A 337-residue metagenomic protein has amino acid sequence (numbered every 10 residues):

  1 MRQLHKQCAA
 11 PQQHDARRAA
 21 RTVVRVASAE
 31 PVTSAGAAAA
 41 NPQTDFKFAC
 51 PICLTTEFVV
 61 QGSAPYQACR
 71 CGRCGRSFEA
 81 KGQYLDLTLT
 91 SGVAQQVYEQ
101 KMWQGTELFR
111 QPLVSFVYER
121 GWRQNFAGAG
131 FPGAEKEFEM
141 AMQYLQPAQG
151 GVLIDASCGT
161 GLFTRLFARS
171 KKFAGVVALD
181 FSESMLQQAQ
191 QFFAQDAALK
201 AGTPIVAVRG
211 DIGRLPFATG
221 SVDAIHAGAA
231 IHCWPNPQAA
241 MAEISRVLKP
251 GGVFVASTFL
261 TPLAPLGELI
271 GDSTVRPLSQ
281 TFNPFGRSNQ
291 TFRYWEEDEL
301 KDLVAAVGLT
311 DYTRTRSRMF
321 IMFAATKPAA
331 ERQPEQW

Functional and structural regions predicted by a protein language model:
M1-A20: N-terminal chloroplast transit peptides
E30-L108: N-terminal auxiliary segments of SAM/dcSAM-dependent transferases
G82, T88-A148, L162-L166, S170 (+2 more regions): Conserved class I S-adenosyl-L-methionine
G151-R214: Class I SAM-dependent methyltransferase SAM/SAH-binding core
G213-I225: A short acidic, Gly/Pro-enriched loop at the edge of an enzyme's catalytic core that lines a small-molecule cofactor
D223-P237, L260: A short SAM/SAH-binding and catalytic strip from SAM-dependent methyltransferases
Q238-P250: A short glycine-rich, Lys/Arg-flanked "PGG" loop and its adjoining helix->strand segment in the class I
V255-F323: C-terminal alpha-helical "lid/dimerization" subdomain adjacent to the S-adenosyl-L-methionine
